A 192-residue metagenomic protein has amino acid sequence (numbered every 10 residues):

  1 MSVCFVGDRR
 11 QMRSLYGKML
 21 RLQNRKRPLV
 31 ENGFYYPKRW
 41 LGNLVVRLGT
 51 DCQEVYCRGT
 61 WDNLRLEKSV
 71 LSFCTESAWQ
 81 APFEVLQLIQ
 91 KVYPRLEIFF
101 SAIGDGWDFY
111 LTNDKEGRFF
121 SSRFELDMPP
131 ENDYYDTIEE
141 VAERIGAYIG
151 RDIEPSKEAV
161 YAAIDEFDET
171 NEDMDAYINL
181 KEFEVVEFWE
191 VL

Functional and structural regions predicted by a protein language model:
M1-L192: Intrinsic low-complexity, intrinsically disordered or marginally ordered coil/linker segments
